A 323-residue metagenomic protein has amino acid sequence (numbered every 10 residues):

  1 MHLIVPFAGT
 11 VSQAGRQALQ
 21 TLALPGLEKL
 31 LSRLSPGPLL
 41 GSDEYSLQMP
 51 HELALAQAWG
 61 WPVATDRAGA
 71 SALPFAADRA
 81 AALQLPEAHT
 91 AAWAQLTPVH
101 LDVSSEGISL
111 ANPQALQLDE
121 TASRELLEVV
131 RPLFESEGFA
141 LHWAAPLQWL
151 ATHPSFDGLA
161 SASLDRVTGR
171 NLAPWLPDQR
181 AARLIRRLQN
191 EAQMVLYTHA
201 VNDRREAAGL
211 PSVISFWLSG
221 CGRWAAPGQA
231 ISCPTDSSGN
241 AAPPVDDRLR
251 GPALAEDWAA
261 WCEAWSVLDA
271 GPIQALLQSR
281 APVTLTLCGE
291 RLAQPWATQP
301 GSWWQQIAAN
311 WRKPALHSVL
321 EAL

Functional and structural regions predicted by a protein language model:
M1-A18: N-terminal basic/disordered segments at the start of proteins
M1-V5, G37, P234, A253-A260 (+1 more regions): Hydrophobic beta-strand segments of well-ordered beta-sheets in folded domains
I4, S109, L133-E135, A255: Extended, helix-rich structural scaffolds rather than catalytic motifs
R16-Q114, E120: An N-terminal, globular interaction/scaffold subdomain
L22, W258-W261, W265-L323: C-terminal regions of proteins
A115-H142, T198-S215: Extended, Lys/Arg-enriched charged tracts that mediate electrostatic binding to polyanionic substrates
A140-L150, W217-S219, L285-G289: Acidic carboxylate-rich catalytic motifs and surrounding loops in phosphoryl-/glycosyl-chemistry enzymes
A144-L147, S155-S279: A contiguous, surface-oriented mixed alpha/beta subdomain in the mid-to-C-terminal portion of proteins that forms
